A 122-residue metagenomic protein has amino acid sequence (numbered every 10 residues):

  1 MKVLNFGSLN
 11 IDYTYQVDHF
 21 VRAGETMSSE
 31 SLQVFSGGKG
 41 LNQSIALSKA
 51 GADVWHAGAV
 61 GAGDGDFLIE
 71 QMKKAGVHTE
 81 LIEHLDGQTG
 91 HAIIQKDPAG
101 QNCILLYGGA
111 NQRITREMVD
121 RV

Functional and structural regions predicted by a protein language model:
M1-A57, F67: Glycine-rich phosphate/adenosyl-contacting loop at the front of the ribokinase-like
E25-T26, K49-V122: Conserved N-terminal subdomain of the carbohydrate kinase-like
